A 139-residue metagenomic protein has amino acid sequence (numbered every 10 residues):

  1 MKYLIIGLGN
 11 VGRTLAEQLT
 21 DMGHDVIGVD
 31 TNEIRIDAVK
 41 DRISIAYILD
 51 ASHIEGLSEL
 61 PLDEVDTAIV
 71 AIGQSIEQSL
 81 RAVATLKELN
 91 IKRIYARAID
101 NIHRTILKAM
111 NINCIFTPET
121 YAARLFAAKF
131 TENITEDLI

Functional and structural regions predicted by a protein language model:
M1-I139: Cytosolic regulatory regions of ion transport systems
